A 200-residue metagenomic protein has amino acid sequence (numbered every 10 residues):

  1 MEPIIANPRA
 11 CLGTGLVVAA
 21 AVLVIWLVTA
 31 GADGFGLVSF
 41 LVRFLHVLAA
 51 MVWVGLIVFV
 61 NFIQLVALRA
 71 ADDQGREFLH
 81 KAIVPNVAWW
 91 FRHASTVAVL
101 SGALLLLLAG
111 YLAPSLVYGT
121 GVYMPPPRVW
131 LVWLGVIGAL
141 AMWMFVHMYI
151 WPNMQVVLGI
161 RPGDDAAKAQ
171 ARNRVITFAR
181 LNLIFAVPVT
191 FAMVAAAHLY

Functional and structural regions predicted by a protein language model:
M1-Y200: Polytopic transmembrane helical bundles with strong interfacial aromatic enrichment
